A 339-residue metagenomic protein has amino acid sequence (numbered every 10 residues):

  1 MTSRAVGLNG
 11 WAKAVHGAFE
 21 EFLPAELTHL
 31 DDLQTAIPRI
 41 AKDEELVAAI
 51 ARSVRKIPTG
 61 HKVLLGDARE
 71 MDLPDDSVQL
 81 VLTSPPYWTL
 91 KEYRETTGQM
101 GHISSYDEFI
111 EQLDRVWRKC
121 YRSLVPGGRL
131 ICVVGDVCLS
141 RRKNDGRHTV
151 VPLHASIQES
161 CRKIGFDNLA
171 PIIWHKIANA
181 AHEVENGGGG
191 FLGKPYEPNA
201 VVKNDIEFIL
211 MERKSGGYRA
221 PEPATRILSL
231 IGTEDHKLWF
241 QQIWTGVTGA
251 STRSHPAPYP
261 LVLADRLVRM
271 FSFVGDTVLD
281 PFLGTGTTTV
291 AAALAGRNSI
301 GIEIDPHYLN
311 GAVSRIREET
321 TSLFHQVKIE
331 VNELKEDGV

Functional and structural regions predicted by a protein language model:
M1-K42, I50-G311, V339: Core catalytic lobe of class I
L46-P58, V313-V327: Short, conserved SAM-binding/catalytic segment of Class I S-adenosyl-L-methionine-dependent methyltransferases
K328-G338: Post-kinase regulatory C-tail/linker adjacent to protein kinase catalytic domains
